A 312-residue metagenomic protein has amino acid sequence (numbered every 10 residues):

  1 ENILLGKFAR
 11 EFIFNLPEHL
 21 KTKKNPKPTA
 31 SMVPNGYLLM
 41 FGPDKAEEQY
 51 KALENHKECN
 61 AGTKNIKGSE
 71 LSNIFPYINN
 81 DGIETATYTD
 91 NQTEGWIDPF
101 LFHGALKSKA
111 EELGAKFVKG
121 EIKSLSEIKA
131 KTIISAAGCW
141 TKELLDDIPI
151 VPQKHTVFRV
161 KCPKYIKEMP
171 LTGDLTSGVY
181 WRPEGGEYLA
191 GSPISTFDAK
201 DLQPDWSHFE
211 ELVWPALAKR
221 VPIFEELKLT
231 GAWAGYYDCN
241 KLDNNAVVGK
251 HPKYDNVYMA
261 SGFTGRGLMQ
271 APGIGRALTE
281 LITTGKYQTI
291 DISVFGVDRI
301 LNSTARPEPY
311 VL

Functional and structural regions predicted by a protein language model:
E1-I74, G178-V179: Dinucleotide-binding Rossmann-like beta1-alpha1 core, especially the glycine-rich loop that anchors the ADP
L4-K7, L39-E48, T89-S108, Q203-F209: Short beta-strand to alpha-helix junction loop
G6-I13, A46-L53, G68, F102-H103 (+5 more regions): A general structural signal for well-ordered alpha-helical segments in protein cores
N15-H19, K109, L113, A277 (+1 more regions): Active-site catalytic microenvironments for nucleophilic, acid-base chemistry
K21-P34, T132, A137-N256: Active-site substrate-recognition segment that forms the wall of the catalytic cavity or substrate channel
K67-G68, K119-E121, G231: Short loop/edge segments at beta-strand edges and connector loops that shape dinucleotide/nucleotide cofactor-binding
T89-T132, A136: Helical element adjacent to the flavin cofactor pocket in flavoenzyme catalytic cores
K219-L312: C-terminal catalytic lobe of FAD-dependent flavoproteins
